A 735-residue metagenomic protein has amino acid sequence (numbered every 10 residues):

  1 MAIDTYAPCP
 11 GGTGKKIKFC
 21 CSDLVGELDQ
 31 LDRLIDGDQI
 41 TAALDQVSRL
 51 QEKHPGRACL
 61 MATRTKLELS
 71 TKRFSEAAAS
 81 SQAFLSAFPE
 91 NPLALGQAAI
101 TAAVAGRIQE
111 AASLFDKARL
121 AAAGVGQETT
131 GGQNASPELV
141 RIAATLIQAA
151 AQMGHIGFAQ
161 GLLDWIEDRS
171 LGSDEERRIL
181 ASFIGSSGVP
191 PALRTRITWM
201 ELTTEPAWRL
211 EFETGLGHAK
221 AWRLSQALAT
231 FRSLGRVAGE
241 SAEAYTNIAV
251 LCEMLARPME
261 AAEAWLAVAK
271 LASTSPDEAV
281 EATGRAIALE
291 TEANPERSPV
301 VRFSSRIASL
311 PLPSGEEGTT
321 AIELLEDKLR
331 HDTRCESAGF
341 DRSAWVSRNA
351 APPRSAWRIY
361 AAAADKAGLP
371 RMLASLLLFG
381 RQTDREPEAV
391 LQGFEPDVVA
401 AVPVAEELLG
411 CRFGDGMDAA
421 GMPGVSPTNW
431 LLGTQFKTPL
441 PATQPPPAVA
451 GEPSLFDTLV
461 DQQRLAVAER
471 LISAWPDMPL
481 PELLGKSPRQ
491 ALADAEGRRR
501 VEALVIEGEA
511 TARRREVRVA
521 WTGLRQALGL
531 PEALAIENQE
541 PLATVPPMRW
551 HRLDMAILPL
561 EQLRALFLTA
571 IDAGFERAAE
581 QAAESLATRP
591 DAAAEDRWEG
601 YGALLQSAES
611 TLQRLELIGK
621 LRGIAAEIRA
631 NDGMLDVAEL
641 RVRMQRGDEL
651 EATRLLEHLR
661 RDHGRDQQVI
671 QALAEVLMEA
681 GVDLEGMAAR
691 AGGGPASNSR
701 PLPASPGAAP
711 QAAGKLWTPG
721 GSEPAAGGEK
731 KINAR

Functional and structural regions predicted by a protein language model:
M1-A2, K15-Q30, L34, R49-P55 (+6 more regions): TPR-adjacent "capping" and linker segments in tetratricopeptide-repeat scaffold/adaptor proteins
G26-A79, T145, R178, A207-S233 (+1 more regions): Alpha-helical segment of the N-proximal tetratricopeptide repeat
D38, K72, G106-Q109, G154-G157 (+7 more regions): Residue-level detector of the short coil/turn that links helix A to helix B within each tetratricopeptide repeat
T41-R49, S75-F84, E110-A121, I156-D168 (+7 more regions): Alpha-helical repeat scaffolds
P55-G56, F88-P89, A123, P137 (+7 more regions): Short coil turns that delineate tetratricopeptide repeat
C59-T63, L93-Q97, T129-Q148, E175-S182 (+6 more regions): Alpha-solenoid helical repeat scaffolds
T291-S375: Short Lys/Arg-enriched alpha/beta "domain-start" segment
